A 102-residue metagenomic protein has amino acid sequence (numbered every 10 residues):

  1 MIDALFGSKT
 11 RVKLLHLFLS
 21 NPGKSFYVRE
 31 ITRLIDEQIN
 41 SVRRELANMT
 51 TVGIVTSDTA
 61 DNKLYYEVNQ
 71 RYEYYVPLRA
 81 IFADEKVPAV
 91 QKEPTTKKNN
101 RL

Functional and structural regions predicted by a protein language model:
M1-K13: Short alpha-helical segments that sit at the start of domains
L19-G23: Short helix-capping/hinge SLiMs at alpha-helix to coil transitions
E30-R33: A short acidic, leucine-rich amphipathic alpha-helix
L46-A47: Short, hydrophobic-biased segments on the C-terminal half of alpha helices that form "recognition helices"
T50-D58: A short, conserved structural fragment
L64-R101: Conserved segment of winged-helix/HTH DNA-binding domains
